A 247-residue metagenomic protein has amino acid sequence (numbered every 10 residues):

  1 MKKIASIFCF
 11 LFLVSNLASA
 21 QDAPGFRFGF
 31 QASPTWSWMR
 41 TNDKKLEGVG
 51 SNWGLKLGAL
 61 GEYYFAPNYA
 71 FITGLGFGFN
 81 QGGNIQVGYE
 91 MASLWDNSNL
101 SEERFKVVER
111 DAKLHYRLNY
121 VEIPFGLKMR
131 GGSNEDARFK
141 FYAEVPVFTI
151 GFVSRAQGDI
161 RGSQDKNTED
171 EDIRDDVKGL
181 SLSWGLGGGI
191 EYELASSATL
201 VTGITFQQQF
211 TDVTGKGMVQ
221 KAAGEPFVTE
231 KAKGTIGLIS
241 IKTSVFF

Functional and structural regions predicted by a protein language model:
A20-E62, K233-S240, S244-F247: Short glycine/proline- and aromatic-enriched beta-strand/turn motifs that initiate or cap beta-hairpins
D22, V49-G54, K113-Y120, R174-S183 (+1 more regions): Short sequence motifs at beta-strands and strand-loop junctions characteristic of Gram-negative outer-membrane
A23, A66-N68, G132-D136, E193-S197: Outer-membrane beta-barrel channels and translocator barrels
F30-P34, L57-Y63, P67, L75-F77 (+5 more regions): Residues on the lipid-exposed face of transmembrane beta-strands in outer-membrane beta-barrel proteins
R40-G48, E109-L114, T168-D176, E225-K231: Extracellular loop and loop/strand-boundary signature of outer-membrane beta-barrel proteins
R40-L46, N84-E90, S154-N167, V213-K221: Outer-membrane beta-barrel translocator domains and adjoining extracellular loop/strand segments of Gram-negative
E47-V108, R117-V121: Glycine- and aromatic-enriched membrane insertion/assembly motifs of diderm outer-membrane and organelle channel
L100, S181-W184, E191-F247: Predominantly the C-terminal beta-signal and adjacent terminal strand-loop region of outer-membrane beta-barrel
